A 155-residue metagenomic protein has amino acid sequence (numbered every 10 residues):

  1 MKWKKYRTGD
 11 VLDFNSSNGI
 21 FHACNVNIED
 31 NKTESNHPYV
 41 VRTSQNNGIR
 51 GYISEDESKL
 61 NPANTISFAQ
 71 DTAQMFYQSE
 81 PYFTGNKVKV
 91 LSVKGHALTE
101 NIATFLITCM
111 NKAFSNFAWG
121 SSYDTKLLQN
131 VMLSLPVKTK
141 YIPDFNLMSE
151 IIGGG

Functional and structural regions predicted by a protein language model:
M1-N46, T139-G155: Non-catalytic DNA-recognition/assembly elements of restriction-modification systems
R7, N36-Y39, T65-S67, V90 (+1 more regions): Generic structural signal for residues positioned in beta-strands
E29, S79, S122: Beta-strand elements of modular eukaryotic interaction domains
K32, K59-L60, D124-K126: Intrinsically disordered, low-complexity regulatory regions enriched in Ser/Pro/Gly/Thr and acidic residues
T43, K94, P136: Structured beta-strand/turn binding interfaces of compact recognition modules in eukaryotic regulators
N47-G48, M75, L98, F114-F117 (+2 more regions): Short loop/beta submotifs within extracellular cysteine-rich repeat domains
R50-I107: A short beta-sheet element
D71, K87, L106-K138: Glycine-anchored helix-breaking recognition loops at helix->coil/strand junctions
